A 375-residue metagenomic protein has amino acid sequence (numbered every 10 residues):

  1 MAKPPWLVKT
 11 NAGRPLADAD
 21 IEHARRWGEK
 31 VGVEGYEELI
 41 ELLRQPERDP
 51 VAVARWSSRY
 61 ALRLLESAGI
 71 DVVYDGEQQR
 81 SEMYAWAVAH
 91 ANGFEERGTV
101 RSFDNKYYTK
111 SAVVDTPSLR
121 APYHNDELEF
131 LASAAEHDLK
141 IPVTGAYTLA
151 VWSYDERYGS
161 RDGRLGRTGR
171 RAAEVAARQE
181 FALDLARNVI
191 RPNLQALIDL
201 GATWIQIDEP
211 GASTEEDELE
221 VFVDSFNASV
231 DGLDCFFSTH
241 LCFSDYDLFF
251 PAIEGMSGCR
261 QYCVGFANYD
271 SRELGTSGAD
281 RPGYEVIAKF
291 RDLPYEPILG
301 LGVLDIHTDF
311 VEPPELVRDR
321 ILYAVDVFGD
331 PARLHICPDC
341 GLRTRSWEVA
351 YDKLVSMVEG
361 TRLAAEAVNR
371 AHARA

Functional and structural regions predicted by a protein language model:
M1-A375: Domain-level signal for soluble alpha/beta catalytic cores
